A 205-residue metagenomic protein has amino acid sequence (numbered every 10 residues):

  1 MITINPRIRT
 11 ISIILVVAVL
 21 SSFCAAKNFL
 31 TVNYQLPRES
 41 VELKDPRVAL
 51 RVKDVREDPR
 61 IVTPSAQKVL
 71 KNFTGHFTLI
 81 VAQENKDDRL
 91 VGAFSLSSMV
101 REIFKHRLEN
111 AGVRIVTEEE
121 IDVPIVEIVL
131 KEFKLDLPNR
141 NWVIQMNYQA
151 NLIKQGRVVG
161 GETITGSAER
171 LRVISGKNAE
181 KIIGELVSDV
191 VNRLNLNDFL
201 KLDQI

Functional and structural regions predicted by a protein language model:
I2-S12: Bacterial N-terminal signal peptides that target proteins for export
S12, E39-K44, E119, N139-R140: Short, surface-exposed loop and linker segments with low hydrophobicity and enrichment for Pro/Ser/Thr
S12-S21: Bacterial N-terminal signal peptides
F23-S97, D198-I205: A structural "domain/chain start" motif
A25-Q35, H106, N110-V158, E169: Surface-exposed short loop/turn segments
G75-S95, Q155-Q204: Short secondary-structure boundary motifs at beta->alpha junctions and helix caps
V100, F104-G112, L194, D198: Sec/Tat-exported extracytoplasmic proteins
